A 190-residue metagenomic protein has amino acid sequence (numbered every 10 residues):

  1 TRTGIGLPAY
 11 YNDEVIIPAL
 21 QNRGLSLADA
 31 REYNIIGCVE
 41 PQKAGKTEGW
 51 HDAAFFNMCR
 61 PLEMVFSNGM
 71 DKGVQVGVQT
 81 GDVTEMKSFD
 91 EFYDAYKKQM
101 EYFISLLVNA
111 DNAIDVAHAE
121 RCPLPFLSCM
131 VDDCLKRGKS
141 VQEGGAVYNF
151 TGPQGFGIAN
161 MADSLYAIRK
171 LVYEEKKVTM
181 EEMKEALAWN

Functional and structural regions predicted by a protein language model:
T1-N190: Conserved catalytic cores of very large enzyme subunits
